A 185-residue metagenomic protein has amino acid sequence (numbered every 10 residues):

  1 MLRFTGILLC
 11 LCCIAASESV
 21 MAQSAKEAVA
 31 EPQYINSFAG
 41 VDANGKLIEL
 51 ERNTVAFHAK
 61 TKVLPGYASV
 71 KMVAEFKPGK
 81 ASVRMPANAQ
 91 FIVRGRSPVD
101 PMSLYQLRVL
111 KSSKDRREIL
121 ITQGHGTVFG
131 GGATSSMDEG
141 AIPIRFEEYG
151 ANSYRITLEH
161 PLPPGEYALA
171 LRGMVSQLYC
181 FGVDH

Functional and structural regions predicted by a protein language model:
M1-I7: Bacterial N-terminal signal peptides that target proteins for export
L9-C10, S19-V20: Cleavable N-terminal signal peptides
A15-S17: N-terminal signal peptide c-region/cleavage motif recognized by signal peptidases
Q23-V128, L171-H185: Primarily secretory-pathway and cell-envelope proteins
G124-A151: Extended, solvent-exposed segments with strong compositional bias
R145, R155-T157, C180-G182: Generic structural detector for well-ordered beta-strands
N152, L158, L162-E166: A glycine-anchored, Pro-Gly-centered beta-turn/N-cap motif
